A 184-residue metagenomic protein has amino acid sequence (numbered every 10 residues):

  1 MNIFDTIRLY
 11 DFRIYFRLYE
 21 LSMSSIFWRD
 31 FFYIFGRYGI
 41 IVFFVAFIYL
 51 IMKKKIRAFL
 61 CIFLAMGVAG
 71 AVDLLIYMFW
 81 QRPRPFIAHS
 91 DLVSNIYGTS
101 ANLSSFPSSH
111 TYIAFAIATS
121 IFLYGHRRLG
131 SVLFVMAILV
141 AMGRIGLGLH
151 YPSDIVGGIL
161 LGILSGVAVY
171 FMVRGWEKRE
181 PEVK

Functional and structural regions predicted by a protein language model:
M1-F43, L74-A101, K184: N-terminal transmembrane-helix/juxtamembrane module of multi-pass inner/ER membrane proteins
R8, I34, G67-G70, P107 (+2 more regions): Hydrophobic transmembrane-helix microenvironments that flank and shape a buried ionizable site
S25-F27, K54-F59, G125-V132: Membrane-helix interface segments
D30, I34-R37, I41, C61 (+2 more regions): Alpha-helical transmembrane segments of integral membrane proteins
F44-V72: Interfacial segments of alpha-helical transmembrane regions
I48, V68, V72, I76 (+2 more regions): Alpha-helical membrane-inserting segments
S94-K184: Membrane-embedded catalytic cores of phosphoryl/pyrophosphoryl-handling enzymes
